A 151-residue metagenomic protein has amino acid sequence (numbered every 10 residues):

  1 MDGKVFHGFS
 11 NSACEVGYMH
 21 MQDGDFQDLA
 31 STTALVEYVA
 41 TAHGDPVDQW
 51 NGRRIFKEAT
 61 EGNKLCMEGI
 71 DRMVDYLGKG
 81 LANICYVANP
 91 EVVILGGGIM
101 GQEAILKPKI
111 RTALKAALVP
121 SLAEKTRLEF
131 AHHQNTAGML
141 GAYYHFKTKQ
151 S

Functional and structural regions predicted by a protein language model:
M1: A cytosolic small-molecule/anion-sensing beta-strand core signal
V5, H20-S151: ATP-binding/phosphotransfer module of carbohydrate and carboxylate kinases, centering on a glycine-rich
S10-E15: A short acidic/small-residue loop/turn micro-motif
